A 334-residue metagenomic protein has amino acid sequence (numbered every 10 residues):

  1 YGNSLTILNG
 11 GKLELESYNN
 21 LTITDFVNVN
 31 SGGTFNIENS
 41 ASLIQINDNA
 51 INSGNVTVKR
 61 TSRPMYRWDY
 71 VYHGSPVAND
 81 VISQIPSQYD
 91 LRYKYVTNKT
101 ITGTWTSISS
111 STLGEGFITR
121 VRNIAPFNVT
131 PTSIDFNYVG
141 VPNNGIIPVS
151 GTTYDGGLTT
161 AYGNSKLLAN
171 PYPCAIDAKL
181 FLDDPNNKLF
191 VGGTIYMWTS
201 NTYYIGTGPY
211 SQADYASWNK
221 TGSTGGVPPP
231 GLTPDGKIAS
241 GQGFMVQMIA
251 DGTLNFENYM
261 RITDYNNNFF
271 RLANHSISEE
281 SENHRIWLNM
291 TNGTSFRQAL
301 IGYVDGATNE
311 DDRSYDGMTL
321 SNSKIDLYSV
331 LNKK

Functional and structural regions predicted by a protein language model:
Y1, L8, N30-G32, E38 (+6 more regions): Acidic/polar, low-complexity intrinsically disordered N-terminal segments immediately downstream of a Sec signal
Y1-A50, Y95, G103-S107, G114 (+2 more regions): Extracellular beta-sheet-rich ligand-binding/adhesion modules
S40-Q84, I147-G163, N170-C174: Extracellular, surface-exposed repeat architectures
P86-S87, G114: Domain-scale recognition of functional cores that engage charged ligands
Y89-T102, W198, Y204-G206: Short beta-strand segments and strand-loop junctions that repeat across beta-rich extracellular domains
I101-S110, V149, P229-L232: Surface-exposed ligand/attachment interfaces on beta-rich extracellular proteins
N123-K334: Compositionally biased Ser/Thr/Gly- and acidic/asparagine-rich, proline-interspersed low-complexity stretches
